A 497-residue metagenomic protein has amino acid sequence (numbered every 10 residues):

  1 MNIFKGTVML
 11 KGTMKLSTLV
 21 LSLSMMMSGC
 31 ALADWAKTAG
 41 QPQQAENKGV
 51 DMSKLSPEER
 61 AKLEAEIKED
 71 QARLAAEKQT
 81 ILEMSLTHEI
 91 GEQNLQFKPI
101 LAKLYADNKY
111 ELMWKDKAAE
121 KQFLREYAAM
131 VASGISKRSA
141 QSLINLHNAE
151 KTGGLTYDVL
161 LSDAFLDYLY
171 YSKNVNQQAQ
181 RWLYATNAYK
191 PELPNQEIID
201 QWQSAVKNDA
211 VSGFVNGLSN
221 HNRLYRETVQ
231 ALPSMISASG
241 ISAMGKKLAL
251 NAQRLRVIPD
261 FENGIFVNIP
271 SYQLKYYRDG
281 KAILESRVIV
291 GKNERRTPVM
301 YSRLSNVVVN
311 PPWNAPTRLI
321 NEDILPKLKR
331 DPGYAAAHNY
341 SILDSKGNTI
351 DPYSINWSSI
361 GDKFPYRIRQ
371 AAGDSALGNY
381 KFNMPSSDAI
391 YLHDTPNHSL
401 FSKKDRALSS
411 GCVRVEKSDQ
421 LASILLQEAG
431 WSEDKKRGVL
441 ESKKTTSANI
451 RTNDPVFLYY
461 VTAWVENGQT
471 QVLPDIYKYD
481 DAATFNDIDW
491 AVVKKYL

Functional and structural regions predicted by a protein language model:
M1, G154, P474-K478: Charged interaction patches that mediate protein-protein contacts
M1-V8: Short, Lys/Arg-enriched N-terminal segments with co-localized hydrophobic residues within the first ~10-30 amino acids
V8-C30: Gram-negative bacterial Sec-dependent N-terminal signal peptides
A31-A185: Cationic-aromatic interfacial patches
A31-M84, L166, T186-N187, A205-L497: Well-ordered beta-sheet/strand-loop patches within structured domains
G154-V159, S172-N174, Q180-V211, V215-N216: Phosphate-/polyanion-interacting regions in eukaryotic proteins
